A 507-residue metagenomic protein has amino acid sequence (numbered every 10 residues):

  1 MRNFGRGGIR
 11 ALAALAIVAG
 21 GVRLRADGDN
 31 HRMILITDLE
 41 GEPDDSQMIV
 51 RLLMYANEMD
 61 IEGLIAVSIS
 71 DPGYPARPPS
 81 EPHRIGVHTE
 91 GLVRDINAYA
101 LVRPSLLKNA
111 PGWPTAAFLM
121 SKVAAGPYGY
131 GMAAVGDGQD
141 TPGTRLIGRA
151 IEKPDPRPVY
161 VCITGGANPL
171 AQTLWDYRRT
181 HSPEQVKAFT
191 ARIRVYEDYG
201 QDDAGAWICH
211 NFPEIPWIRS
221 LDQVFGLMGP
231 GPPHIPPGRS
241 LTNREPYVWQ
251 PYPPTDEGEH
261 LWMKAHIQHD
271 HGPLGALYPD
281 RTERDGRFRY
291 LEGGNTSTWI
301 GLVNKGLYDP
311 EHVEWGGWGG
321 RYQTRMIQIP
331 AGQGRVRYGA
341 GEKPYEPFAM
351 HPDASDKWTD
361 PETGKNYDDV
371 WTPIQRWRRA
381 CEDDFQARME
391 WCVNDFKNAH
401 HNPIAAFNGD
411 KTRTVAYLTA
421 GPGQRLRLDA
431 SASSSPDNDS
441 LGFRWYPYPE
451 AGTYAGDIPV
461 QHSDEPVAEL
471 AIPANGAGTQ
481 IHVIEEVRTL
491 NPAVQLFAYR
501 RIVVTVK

Functional and structural regions predicted by a protein language model:
F4-R25: Sec-dependent N-terminal signal peptides of Gram-negative exported proteins
R25-R427, S433-Y454, E469: N-terminal acidic, glycine/proline-rich low-complexity segments
A455-G456, Q461: A conserved regulatory-domain signal marking ACT and ACT-like small-molecule sensing domains and adjacent regulatory
H462-G478: Solvent-exposed segments in extracellular or luminal domains encompassing
R488-Q495: Short, solvent-exposed loop/turn segments at the edges of extracellular beta-sandwich modules
Q495-I502: Extracellular and select intracellular beta-sandwich modules with Ser/Thr-enriched, small-residue motifs on
V503-K507: Short beta-strand edge segments in extracellular beta-sheet folds
